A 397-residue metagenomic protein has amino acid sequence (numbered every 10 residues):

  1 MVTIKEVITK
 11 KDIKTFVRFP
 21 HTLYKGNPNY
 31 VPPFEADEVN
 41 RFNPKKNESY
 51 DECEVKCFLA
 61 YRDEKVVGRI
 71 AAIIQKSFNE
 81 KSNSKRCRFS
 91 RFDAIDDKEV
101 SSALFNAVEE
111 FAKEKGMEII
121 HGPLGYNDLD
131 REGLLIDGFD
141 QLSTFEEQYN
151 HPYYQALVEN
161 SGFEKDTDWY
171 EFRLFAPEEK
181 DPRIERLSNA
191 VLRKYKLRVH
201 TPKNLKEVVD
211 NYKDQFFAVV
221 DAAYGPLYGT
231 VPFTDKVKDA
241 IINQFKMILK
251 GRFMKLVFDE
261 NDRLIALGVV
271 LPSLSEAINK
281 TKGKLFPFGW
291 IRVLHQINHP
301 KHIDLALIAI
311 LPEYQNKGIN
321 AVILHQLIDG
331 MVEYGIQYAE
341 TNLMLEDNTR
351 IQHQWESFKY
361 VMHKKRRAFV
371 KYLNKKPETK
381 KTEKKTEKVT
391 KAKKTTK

Functional and structural regions predicted by a protein language model:
M1, L174-P177, V370-P377: Short beta-strand-to-coil "C-cap" segments at the C-terminal boundary of structured domains/repeats, marking
M1-N29, N374: Generic start-of-chain signal for non-secretory N-termini
P20-R62, I70-E80, E207-I308: A conserved beta-strand-loop-helix scaffold within acyl/acetyltransferase catalytic domains
K76-N79, D128-D130, E179, V208-V209 (+5 more regions): Flexible loop/turn segments at secondary-structure boundaries
E80-G162, T281-S357: Acyl-donor binding region in acyl/amide transferases
Q148-G229: Acyltransferase donor/substrate-recognition loop-hinge adjacent to the catalytic core
T379-K397: Intrinsically disordered, compositionally biased charged tails
